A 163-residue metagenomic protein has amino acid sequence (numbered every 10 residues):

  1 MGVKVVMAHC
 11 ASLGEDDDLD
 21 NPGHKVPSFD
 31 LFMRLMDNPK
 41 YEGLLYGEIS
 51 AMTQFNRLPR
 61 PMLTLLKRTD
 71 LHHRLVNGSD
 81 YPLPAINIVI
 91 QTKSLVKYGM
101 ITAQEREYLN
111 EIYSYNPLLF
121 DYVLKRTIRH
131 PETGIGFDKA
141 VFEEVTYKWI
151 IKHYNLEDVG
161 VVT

Functional and structural regions predicted by a protein language model:
M1-G2, M7-A8: Conserved anion-binding
A8, S12-T163: H/E-rich (His + Asp/Glu) clusters that bind or coordinate divalent metals
